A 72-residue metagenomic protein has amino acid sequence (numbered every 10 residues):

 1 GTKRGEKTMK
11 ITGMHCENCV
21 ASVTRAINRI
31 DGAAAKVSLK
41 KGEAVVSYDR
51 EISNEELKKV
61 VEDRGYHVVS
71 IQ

Functional and structural regions predicted by a protein language model:
G1-Q72: Flexible metal-binding regulatory segments at protein termini and peripheral loops
